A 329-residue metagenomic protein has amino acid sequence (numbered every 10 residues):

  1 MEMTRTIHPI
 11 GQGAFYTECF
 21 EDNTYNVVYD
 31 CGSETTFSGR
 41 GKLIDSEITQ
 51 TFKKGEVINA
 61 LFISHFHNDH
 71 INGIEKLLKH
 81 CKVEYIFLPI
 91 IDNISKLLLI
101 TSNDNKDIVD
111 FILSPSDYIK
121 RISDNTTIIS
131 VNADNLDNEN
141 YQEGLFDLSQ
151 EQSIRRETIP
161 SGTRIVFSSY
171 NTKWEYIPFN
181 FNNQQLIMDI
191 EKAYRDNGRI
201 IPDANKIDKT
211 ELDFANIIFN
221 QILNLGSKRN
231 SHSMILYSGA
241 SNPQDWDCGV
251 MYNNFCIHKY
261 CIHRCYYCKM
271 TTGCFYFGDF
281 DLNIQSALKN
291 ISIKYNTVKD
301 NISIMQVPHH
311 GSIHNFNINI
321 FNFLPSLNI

Functional and structural regions predicted by a protein language model:
M1-T49, D245-N283: Conserved beta-strand hairpin/beta-sheet module of binuclear metal-dependent hydrolase folds, prominently
M3, C81-C274: Flexible, acidic/histidine-containing loops and adjacent segments that form or flank the divalent-metal
I10, D30-E34, F66, I90 (+3 more regions): Active-site metal-binding loops of divalent metal-dependent hydrolases
A14, H70-I74, T158-I165: Short alpha-helical segments and helix-capping/turn motifs at coil-helix boundaries
S38-T51, I71-I74, T101-K120, I284-K294 (+1 more regions): Well-ordered, non-membrane alpha-helical segments in soluble/globular domains
R40-L88, N296-H314, P325-S326: Active-site metal-binding motif and surrounding structural segment of the metallo-beta-lactamase
F66-I71, D92-S95, L136, D281-I284 (+1 more regions): Active-site environment of divalent metal-dependent phosphoester hydrolases
D245-F255, I293-Q306, N315-F323: Substrate-recognition/cap regions that form aromatic- and gly/pro-loop-enriched pockets for small-molecule ligands
